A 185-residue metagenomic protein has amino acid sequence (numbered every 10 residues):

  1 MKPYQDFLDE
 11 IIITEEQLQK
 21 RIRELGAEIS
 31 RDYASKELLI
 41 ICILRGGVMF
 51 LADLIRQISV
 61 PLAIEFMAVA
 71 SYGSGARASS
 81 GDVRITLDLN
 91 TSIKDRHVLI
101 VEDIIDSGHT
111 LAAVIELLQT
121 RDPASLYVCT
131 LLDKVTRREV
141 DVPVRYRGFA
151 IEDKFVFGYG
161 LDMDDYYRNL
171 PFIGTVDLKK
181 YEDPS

Functional and structural regions predicted by a protein language model:
M1-S185: PRPP-associated nucleotide enzymes
